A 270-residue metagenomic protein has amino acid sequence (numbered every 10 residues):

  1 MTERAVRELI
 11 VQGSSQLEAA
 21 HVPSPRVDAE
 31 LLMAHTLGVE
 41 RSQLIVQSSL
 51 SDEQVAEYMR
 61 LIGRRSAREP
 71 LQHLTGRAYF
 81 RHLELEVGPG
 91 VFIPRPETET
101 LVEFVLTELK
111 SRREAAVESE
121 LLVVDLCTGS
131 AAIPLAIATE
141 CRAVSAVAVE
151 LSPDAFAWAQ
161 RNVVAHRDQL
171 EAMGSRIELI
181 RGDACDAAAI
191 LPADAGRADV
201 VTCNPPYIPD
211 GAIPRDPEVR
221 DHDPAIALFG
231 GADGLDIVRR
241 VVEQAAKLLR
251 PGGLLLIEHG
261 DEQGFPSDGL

Functional and structural regions predicted by a protein language model:
M1-S42, S48: Non-catalytic accessory regions of SAM-dependent methyltransferases
I10, A29-E30, Y58, L71 (+6 more regions): A general structural signal for well-ordered alpha-helical segments in protein cores
L32, R68, T98, I133 (+5 more regions): Residue-level signal for inorganic ion chemistry
M33-E108: Conserved AdoMet
P94, G129, G234: Short glycine/threonine-rich catalytic loop with a Thr-x-Gly-x-Asp
T100-D216, E262: Conserved SAM/SAH cofactor-binding pocket of Class I
P206-I237: Mobile active-site "lid"/loop adjacent to the S-adenosyl-L-methionine
A232-L270: Conserved Class I SAM-dependent methyltransferase catalytic core
